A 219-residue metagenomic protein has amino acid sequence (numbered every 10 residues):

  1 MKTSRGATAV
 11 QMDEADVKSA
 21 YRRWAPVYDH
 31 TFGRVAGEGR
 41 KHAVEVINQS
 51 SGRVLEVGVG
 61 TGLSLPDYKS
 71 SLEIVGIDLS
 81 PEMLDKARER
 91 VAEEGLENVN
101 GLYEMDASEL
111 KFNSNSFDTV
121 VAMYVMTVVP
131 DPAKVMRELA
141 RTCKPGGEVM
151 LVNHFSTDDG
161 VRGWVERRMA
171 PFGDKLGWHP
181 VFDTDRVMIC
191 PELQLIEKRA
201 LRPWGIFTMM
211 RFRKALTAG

Functional and structural regions predicted by a protein language model:
M1-W24: N-terminal, positively charged/glycine-rich alpha-helical extensions of SAM-dependent methyltransferases
T8, A15, F32-R34, M150-T208: C-terminal alpha-helical "lid/dimerization" subdomain adjacent to the S-adenosyl-L-methionine
R22-G33: Class I SAM-dependent methyltransferase Rossmann-like catalytic core, especially the SAM/SAH-binding loop
R34-G52: Conserved alpha-helix/loop element of class I SAM-dependent methyltransferases that forms part of the SAM/SAH-binding
L55, V59-E109: Class I SAM-dependent methyltransferase SAM/SAH-binding core
S108-V120: A short acidic, Gly/Pro-enriched loop at the edge of an enzyme's catalytic core that lines a small-molecule cofactor
T119-D131: A short SAM/SAH-binding and catalytic strip from SAM-dependent methyltransferases
A133-P145: A short glycine-rich, Lys/Arg-flanked "PGG" loop and its adjoining helix->strand segment in the class I
